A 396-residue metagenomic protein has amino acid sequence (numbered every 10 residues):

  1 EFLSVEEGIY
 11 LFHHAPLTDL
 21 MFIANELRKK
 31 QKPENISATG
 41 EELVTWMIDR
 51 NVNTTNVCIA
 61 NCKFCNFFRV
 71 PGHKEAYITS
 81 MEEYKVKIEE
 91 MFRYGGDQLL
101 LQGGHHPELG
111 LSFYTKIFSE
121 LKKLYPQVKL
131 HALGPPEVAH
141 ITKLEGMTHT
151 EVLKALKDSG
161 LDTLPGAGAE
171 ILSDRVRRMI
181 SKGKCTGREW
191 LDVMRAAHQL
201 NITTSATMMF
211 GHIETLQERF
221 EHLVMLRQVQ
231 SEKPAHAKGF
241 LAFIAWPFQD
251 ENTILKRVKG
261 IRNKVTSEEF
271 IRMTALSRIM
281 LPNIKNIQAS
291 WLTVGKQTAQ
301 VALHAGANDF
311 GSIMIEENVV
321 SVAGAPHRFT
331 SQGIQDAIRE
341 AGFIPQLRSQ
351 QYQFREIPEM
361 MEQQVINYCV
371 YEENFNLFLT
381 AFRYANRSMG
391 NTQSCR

Functional and structural regions predicted by a protein language model:
E1-T18, N35, F92, L223-V224 (+1 more regions): Auxiliary Fe-S-binding modules of radical SAM enzymes
F12-H13, W46-V52, G72, Q102-S112 (+3 more regions): Glycine-rich, proline-tolerant flexible connector loops at the mouths of alpha/beta enzymes
L17-M21, Y84, Y114, H149 (+4 more regions): Generic structural signal for well-ordered, non-membrane alpha-helical segments in soluble metabolic enzymes
M21-G72, A76-Q102: N-terminal pre-triad scaffold of radical SAM enzymes
Q31, L124-V128, L200, K233 (+1 more regions): Helix C-cap/helix->beta junction micro-motif
G40-I48, C58, K63-H73, F118-H140 (+1 more regions): Mobile, glycine- and charge-enriched loop segments and immediately flanking short secondary-structure elements within
E42-V52, L99, L130-G134, L164-G166 (+4 more regions): Hydrophobic faces of well-ordered beta-strands that scaffold small-molecule active sites in alpha/beta enzyme cores
R69-Q228: Conserved Radical SAM active-site core
